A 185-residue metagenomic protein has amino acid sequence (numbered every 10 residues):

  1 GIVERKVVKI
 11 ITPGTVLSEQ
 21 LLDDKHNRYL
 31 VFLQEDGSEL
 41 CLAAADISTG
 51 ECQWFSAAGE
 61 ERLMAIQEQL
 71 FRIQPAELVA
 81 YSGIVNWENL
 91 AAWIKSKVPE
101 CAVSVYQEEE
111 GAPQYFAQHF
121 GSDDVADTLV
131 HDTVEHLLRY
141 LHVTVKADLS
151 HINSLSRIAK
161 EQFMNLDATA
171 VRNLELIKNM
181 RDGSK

Functional and structural regions predicted by a protein language model:
G1-K185: Charged catalytic and DNA/RNA-contacting regions of genome-maintenance and nucleic-acid-processing enzymes
